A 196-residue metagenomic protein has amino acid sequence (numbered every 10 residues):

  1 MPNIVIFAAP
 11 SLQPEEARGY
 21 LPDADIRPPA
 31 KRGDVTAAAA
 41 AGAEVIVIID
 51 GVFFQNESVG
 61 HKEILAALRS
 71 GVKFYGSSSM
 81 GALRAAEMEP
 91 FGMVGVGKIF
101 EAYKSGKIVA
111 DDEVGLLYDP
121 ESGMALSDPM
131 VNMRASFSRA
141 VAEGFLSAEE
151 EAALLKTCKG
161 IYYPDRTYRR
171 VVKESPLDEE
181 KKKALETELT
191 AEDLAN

Functional and structural regions predicted by a protein language model:
M1-I6: Extreme N-terminal starter segment of soluble prokaryotic enzymes
F7-S11, P29-A30, D50-G51: Structural motif
A8-E15, M80: Short, polar loop motifs at secondary-structure junctions
D23-A38: A short, well-structured beta->alpha microelement
E44-F53: Short, basic, glycine/proline-bearing loop/turn elements
R69-F74: A short helix->loop->beta-strand "cap" motif at the edges of active sites that frequently abuts
M80-G81, A85-Y118: Class I SAM-dependent methyltransferase SAM-binding "motif I" and its flanking Rossmann-like core
M133-L185: Charge-patterned, long linear interaction tracts outside catalytic cores
